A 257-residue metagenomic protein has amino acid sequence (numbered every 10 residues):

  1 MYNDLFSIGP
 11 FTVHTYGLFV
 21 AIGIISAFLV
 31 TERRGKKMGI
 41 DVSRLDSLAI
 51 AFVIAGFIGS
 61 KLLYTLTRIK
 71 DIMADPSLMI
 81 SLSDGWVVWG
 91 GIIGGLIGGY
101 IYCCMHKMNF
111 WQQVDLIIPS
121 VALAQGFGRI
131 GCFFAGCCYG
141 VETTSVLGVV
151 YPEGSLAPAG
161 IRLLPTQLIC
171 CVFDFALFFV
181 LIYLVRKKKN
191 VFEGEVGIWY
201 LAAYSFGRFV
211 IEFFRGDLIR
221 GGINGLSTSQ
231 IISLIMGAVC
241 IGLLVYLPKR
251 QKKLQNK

Functional and structural regions predicted by a protein language model:
M1-K257: A feature for loop-to-transmembrane-helix boundaries and adjacent hydrophobic helices in multi-pass integral membrane
